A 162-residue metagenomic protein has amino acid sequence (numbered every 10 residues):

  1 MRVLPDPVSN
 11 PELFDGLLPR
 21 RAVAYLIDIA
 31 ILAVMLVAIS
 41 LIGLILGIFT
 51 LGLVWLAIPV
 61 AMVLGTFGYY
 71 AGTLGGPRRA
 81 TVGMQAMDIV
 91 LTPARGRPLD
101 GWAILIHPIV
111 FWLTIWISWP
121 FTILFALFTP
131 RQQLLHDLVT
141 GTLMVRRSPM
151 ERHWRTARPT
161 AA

Functional and structural regions predicted by a protein language model:
M1-A162: Membrane-interfacial and juxtamembrane segments of integral membrane proteins
